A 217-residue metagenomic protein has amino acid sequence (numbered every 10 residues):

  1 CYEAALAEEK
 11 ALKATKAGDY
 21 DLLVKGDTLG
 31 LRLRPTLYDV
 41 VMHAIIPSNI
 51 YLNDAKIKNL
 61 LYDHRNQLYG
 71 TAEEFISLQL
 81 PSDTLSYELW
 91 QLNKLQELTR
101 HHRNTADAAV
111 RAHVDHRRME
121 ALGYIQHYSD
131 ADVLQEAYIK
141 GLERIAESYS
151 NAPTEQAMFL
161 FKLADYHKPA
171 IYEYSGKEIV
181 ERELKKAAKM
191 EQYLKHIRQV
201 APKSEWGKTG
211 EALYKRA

Functional and structural regions predicted by a protein language model:
C1-A217: Extracytoplasmic/secretory-pathway proteins
